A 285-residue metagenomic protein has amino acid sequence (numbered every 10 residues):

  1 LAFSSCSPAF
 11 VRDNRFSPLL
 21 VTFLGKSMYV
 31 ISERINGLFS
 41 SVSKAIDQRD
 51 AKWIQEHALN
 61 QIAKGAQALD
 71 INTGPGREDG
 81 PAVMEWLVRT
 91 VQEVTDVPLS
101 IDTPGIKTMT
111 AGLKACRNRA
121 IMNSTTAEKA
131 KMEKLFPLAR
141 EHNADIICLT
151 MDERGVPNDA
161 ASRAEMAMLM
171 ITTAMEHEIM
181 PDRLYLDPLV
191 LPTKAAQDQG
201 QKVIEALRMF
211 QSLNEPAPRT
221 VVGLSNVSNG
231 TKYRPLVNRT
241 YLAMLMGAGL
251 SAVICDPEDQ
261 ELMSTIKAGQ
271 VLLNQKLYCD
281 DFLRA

Functional and structural regions predicted by a protein language model:
M28-K44, E56, I62-K64, C255-A285: Extended, intrinsically disordered, low-complexity segments
M28-V30, A68-D70, P98-S100, R119-M122 (+4 more regions): Structural preference for beta-strand elements that scaffold enzyme active sites
I31-E56, N123-A127, G155-A161, V227-P235: Active-site mouth loops of central-metabolism enzymes
I62-V97, V190-G200: Glycine-rich, proline-tolerant flexible connector loops at the mouths of alpha/beta enzymes
D70-P75, V97-G105, A120-A130, T150 (+1 more regions): Catalytic beta/alpha-barrel core
D79-R117, I204-T220: Alpha-helix-loop-beta-strand connector modules within alpha/beta enzyme cores
K134, E141-D280: Catalytic alpha/beta core domains of metabolic enzymes, predominantly
